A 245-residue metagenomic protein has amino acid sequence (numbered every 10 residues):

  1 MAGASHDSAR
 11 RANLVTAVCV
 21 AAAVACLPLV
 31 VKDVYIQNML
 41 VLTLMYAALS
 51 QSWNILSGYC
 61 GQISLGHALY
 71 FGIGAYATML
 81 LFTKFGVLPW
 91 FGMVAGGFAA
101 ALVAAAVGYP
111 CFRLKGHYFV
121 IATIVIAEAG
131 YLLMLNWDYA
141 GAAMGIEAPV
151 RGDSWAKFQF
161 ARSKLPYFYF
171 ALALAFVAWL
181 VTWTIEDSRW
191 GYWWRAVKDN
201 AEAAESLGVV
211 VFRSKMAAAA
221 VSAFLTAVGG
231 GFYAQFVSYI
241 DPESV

Functional and structural regions predicted by a protein language model:
M1-V245: Transmembrane alpha-helices and adjacent helix-loop boundaries
